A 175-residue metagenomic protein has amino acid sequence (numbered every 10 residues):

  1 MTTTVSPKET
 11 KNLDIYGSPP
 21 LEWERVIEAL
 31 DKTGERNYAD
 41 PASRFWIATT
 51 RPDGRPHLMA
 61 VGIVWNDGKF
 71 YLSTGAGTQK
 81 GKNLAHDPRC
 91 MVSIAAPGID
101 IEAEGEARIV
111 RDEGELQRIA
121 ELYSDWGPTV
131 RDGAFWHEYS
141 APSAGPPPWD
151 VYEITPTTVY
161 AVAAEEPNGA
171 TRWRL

Functional and structural regions predicted by a protein language model:
M1-R25, I99-L175: Charged, gly/pro-rich active-site loop segments
G17-V61: An N-terminal domain-cap segment
E28, K82, H86, E121: Replace "anionic and nucleotidyl ligands
R36-N37, G62, K82, P142-A144: Short secondary-structure boundary/capping segments
A42-A76, K82-L84, C90-I94, E102-E106: Short beta-strand segments
G75-G77, E165-E166: Secondary-structure transition/turn motif
T78-Q79, G114: A generic structural signal for alpha-helix starts
